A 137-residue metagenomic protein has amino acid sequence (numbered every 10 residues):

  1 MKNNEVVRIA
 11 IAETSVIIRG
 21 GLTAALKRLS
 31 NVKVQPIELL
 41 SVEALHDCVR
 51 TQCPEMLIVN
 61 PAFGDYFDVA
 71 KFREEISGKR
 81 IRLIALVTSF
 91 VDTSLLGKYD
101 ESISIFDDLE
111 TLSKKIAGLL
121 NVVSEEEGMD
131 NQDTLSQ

Functional and structural regions predicted by a protein language model:
M1-E127: N-terminal regulatory/sensing modules of transcriptional regulators
G128-Q137: Helix-turn-helix DNA-binding segment
